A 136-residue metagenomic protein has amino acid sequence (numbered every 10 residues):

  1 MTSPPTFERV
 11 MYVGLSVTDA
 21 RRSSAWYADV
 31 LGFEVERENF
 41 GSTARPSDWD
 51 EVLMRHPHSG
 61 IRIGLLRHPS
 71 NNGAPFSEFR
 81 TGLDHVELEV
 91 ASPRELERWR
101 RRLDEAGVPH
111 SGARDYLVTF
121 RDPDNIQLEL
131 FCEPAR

Functional and structural regions predicted by a protein language model:
M1-S24, L83-L88, R136: N-terminal beta-strand motif that seeds the catalytic metal site of vicinal oxygen chelate
M1-T6, E97-R136: Vicinal oxygen chelate
G14-I61: Core segments of cupin and vicinal oxygen chelate
R22, R94-R98: Short, conserved charged micro-motifs
E38-F40, S70-P75: A short, acidic/glycine-rich surface segment
D48-V52, D84, Y116-V118: Short beta-strand micro-motifs in enzyme catalytic cores
I63-L66, L128-E129: Conserved beta-strand in the GNAT
